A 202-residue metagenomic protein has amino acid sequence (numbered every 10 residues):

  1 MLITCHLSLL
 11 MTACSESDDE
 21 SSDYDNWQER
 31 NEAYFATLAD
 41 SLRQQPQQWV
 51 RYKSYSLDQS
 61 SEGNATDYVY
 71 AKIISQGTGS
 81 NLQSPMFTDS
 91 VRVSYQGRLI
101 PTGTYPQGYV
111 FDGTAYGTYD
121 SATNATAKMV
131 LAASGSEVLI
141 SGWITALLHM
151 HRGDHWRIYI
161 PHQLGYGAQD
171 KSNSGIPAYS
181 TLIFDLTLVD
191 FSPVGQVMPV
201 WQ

Functional and structural regions predicted by a protein language model:
M1-C14: Sec-dependent bacterial lipoprotein signal peptides
C14-Q202: Cross-family detector of peptidyl-prolyl cis-trans isomerase
